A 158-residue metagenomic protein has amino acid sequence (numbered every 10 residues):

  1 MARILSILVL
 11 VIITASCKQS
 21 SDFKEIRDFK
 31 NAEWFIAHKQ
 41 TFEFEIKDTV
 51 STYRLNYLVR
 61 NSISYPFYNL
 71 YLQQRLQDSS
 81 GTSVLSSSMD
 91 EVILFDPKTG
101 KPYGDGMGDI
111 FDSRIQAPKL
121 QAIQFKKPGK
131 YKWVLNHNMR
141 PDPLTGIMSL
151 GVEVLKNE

Functional and structural regions predicted by a protein language model:
I13-S16: C-terminal motif of bacterial Sec signal peptides marking the signal peptidase cleavage site
K18-S21: Bacterial signal peptide processing site
E25-K47: Post-signal peptide N-terminal segment of mature Sec-exported envelope proteins
V50-T52, F67-N69, K126-K130: Extracellular Ig-like/FN3 beta-sandwich strand-entry sites
Y57-Y65, M139: Short amphipathic, basic-aromatic surface patches that mediate peripheral association with negatively charged
P66-L72, G146-S149: Short coil-to-beta strand junction motifs in C2/discoidin
D90-Q124: An anionic, turn-rich surface loop/hairpin at beta-sheet edges that serves as a generic interaction/coordination patch
F125-D142, G146-K156: Internal, hydrophobic beta-strand segments that form the core of beta-sheet-rich folds
